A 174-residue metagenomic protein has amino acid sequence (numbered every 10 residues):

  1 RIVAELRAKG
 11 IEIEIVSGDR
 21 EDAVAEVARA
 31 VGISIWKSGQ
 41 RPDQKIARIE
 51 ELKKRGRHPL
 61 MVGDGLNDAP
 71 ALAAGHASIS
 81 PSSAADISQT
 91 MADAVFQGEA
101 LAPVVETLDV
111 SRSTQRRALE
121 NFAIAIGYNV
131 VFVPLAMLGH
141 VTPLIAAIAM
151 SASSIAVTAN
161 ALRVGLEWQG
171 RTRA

Functional and structural regions predicted by a protein language model:
R1-E120, Y128, A174: Conserved ATP-binding TGD loop and adjacent catalytic N/P-domain core of P-type ATPases
N67, F132, A156: Short active-site segment of divalent metal-dependent hydrolases/proteases that encodes the spacing between
Q89, V104, P134-L135, T158: Short active-site-adjacent structural elements
E120, I124, I145-A146: Alpha-helical transmembrane segments of integral membrane proteins
F122-P134: Hydrophobic alpha-helical segments of membrane proteins
F132, A136-M137, A161-V164: Structural signal for membrane-spanning alpha-helices in multi-pass inner-membrane proteins, emphasizing helix cores
L138-A152: Membrane-water interface of transmembrane alpha-helices in multipass transporters/channels
M150, S154-A174: Membrane-helix cytosolic exit motif
